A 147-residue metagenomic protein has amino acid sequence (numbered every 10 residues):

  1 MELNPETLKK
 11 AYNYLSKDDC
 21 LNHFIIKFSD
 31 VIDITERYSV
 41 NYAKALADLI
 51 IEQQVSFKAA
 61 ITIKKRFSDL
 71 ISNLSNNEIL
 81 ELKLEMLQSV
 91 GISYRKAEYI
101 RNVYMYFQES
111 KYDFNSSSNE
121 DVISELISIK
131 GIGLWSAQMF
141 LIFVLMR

Functional and structural regions predicted by a protein language model:
M1-S117, D121: N-terminal polyanion-binding entry modules of DNA glycosylases/AP lyases and select other DNA-binding proteins
S118-R147: Catalytic DNA-binding helix-loop module of base-excision-repair DNA glycosylases/AP lyases
